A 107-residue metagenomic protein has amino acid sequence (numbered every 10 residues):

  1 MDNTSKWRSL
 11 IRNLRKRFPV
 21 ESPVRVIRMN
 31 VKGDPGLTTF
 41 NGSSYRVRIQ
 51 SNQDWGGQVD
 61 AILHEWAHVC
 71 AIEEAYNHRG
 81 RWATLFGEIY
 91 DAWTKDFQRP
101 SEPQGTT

Functional and structural regions predicted by a protein language model:
M1-M29, S43-Y45: A metal-dependent hydrolase signature that marks the N-terminal structural subdomain at the beginning of catalytic folds
N3, W7, V59, L63 (+1 more regions): Hydrophobic (often cysteine-bearing) scaffold residues that line and stabilize catalytic clefts of nucleotide/cofactor
I27-R46, Q53: Catalytic zinc-binding patch centered on the HExxH motif and its immediate surroundings that defines zinc-dependent
K32-G33, D54, A67, Y76: Short, solvent-exposed loop/turn segments at secondary-structure junctions
Y45-A61, E73-Y76: Short pre-active-site segment immediately N-terminal to the catalytic Zn-binding motif
I62, W66-C70: Active-site His/Glu-centered metal-binding helix of metallohydrolases
E74-T107: Post-HExxH zinc-binding segment in Zn-dependent metallohydrolases
